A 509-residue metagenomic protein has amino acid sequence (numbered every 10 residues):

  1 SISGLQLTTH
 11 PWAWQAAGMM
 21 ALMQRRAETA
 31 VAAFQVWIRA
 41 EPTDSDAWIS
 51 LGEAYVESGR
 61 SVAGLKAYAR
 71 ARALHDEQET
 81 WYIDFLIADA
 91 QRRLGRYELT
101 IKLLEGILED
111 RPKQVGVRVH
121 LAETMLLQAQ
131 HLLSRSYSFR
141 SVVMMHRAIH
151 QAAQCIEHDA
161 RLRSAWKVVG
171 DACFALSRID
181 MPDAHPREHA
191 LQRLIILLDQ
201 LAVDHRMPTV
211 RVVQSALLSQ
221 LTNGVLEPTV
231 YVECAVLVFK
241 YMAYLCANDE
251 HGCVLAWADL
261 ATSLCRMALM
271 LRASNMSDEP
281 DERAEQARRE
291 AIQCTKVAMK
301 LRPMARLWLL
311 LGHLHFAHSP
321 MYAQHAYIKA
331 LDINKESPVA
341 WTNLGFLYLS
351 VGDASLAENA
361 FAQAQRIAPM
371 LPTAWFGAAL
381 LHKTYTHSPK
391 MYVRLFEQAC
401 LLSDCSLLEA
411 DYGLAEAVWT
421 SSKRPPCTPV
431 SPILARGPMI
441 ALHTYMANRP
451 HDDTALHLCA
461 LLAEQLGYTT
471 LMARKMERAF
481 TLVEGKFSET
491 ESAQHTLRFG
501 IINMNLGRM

Functional and structural regions predicted by a protein language model:
S1-M509: Extended, low-complexity alpha-biased scaffolding regions
